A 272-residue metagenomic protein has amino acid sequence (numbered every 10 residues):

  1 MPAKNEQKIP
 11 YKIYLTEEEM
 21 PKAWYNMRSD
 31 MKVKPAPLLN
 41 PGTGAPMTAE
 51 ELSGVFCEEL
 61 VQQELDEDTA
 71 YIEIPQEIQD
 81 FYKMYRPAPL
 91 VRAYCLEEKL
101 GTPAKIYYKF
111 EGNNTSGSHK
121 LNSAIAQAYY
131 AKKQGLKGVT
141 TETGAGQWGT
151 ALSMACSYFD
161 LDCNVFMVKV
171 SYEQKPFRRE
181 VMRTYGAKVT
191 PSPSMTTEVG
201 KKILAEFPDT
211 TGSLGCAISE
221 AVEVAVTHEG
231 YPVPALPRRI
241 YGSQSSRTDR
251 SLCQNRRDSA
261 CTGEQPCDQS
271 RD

Functional and structural regions predicted by a protein language model:
M1-D272: PLP-dependent amino-acid enzyme catalytic core
